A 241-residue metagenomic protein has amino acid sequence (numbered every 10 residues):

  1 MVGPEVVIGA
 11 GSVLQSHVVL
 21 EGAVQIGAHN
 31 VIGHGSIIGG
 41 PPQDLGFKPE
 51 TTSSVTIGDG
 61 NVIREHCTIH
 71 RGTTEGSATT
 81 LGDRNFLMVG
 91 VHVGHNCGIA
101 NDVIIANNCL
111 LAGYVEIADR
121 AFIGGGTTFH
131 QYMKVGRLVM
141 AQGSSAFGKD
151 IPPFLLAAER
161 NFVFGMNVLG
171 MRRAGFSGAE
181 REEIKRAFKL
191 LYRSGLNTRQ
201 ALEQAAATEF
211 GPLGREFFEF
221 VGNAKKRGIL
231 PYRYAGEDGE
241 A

Functional and structural regions predicted by a protein language model:
M1-A158, F162: Structural signal for interior beta-strand "rungs" in well-ordered beta-sheet cores of soluble enzyme domains
H29, G35, G40, G46-F47 (+3 more regions): Terminal amphipathic alpha-helical/low-complexity segments used for targeting or macromolecular assembly
